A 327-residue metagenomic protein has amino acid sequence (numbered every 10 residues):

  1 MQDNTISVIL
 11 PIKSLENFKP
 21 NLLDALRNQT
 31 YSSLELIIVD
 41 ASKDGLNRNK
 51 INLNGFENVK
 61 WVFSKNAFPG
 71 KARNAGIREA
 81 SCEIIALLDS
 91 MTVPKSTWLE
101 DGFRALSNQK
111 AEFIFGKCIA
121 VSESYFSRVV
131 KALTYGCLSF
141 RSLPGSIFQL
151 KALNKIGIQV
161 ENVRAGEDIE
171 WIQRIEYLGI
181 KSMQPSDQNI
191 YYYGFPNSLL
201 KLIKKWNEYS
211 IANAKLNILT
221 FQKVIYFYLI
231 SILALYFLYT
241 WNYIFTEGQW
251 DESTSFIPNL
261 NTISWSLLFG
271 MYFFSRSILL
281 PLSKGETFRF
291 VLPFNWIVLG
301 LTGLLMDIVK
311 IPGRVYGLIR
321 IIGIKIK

Functional and structural regions predicted by a protein language model:
N4-S7, E35, E170: Cell-envelope/extracellular polymer assembly enzymes that use nucleotide-activated donors
S14-N28: Short, well-formed alpha-helical segments that are part of the catalytic scaffolds of diverse glycosyltransferases
S32, D40-N49, D89-V93: A conserved acidic beta->alpha catalytic loop
F63-A80: Glycine-rich, basic loop-to-helix element that forms the pyrophosphate-binding segment of sugar-nucleotide handling
I85: Short aromatic/hydrophobic "clamp" motif used to bind/position activated sugar donors
V93, T97-F126: Conserved donor NDP-sugar-binding/catalytic core segment of glycosyltransferases
V160-T220: Catalytic donor/gating beta->alpha subdomain of glycosyltransferases that bind UDP-sugars
L229-V315: Membrane-embedded multi-pass helical conduit in multi-pass membrane proteins, especially envelope-biosynthetic
